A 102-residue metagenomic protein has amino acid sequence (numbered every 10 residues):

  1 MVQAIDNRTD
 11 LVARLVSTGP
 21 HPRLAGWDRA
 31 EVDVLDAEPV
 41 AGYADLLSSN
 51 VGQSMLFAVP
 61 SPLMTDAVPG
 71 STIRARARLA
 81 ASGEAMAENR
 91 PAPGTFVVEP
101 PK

Functional and structural regions predicted by a protein language model:
M1-V2: N-terminal intrinsically disordered, low-complexity, charge/repeat-rich segments that act as generic
I5, L24-G26, L47-V51, A67-P69 (+1 more regions): A generic structural micro-feature
I5-E38: Structural detector for short beta-strands of small beta-barrel domains
G19-P22, A77-G83: Short, low-complexity Ser/Thr-rich regulatory SLiMs
P22, A41, D66, E84-M86: Intrinsically disordered, low-complexity acidic/polar segments
R29, V34-A37, L79-K102: OB-fold/S1-family single-stranded nucleic acid-binding modules
A37-G52: Acidic Ser/Thr/Pro-rich low-complexity disordered segments that often serve as glycosylated linkers/stalks around
N50-S54, P60-R76: Short nucleic-acid-contacting surface segments enriched for D/E, G, S/T with interspersed K/R
